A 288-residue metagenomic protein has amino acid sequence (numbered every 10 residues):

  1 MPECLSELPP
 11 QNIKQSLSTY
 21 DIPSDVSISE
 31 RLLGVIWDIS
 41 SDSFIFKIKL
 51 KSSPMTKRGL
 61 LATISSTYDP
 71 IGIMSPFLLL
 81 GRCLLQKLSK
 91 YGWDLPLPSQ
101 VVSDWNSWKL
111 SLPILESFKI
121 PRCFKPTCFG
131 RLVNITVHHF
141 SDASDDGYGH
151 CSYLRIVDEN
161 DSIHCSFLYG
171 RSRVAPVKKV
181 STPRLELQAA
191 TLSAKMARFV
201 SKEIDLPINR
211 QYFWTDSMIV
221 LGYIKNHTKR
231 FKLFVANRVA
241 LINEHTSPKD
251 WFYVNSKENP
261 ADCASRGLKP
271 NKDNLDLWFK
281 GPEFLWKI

Functional and structural regions predicted by a protein language model:
M1-E7, T191-P260: RNase H catalytic domain
P9-S65, A240-N259, C263-I288: Flexible, low-complexity interdomain linkers flanking nucleic-acid-processing modules
S18-Y20, R31, P121-T127, T136-H139 (+3 more regions): Eukaryotic intrinsically disordered and solvent-exposed regulatory patches
D25-R131, T136: C-terminal reverse transcriptase regions that engage the nucleic-acid substrate
E30, S43, M74-S75, T136-H138 (+5 more regions): Beta-sheet entry/capping signal
G34, T67-Y68, G72, F77 (+8 more regions): Mobile genetic element proteins and their domesticated derivatives, centered on retroelements and DNA transposons
I135, H139-F167: Acidic, metal-ligating active-site segments
I156-Q188, N226: A short, polar/acidic, helix/strand-boundary loop motif
